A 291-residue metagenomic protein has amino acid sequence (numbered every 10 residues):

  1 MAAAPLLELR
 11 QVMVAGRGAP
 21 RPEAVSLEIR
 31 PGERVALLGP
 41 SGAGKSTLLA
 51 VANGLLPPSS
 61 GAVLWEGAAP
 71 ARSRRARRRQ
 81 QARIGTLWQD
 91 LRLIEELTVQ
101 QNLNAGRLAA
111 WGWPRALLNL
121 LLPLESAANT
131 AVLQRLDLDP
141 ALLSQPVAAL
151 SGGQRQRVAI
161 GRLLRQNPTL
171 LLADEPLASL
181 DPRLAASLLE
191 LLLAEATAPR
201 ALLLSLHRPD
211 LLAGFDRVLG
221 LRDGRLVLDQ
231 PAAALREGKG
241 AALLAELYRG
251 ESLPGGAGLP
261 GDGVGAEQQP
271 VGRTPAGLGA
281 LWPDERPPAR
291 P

Functional and structural regions predicted by a protein language model:
N53: Helix-to-loop junction immediately C-terminal to a conserved catalytic motif
G61-R72, R79-Q80: Conserved ABC transporter NBD signature motif
A116-A141: Conserved ABC ATPase "signature" region
P146-L150, Q154: Conserved ABC ATPase signature
L171-E175: Catalytic Walker B motif of ABC-type/P-loop ATPase nucleotide-binding domains
P182-L184: Helix N-cap at the start of a conserved alpha-helix in ABC-type nucleotide-binding domains
S205-H207: H-loop/switch region of ABC-family ATPase nucleotide-binding domains
